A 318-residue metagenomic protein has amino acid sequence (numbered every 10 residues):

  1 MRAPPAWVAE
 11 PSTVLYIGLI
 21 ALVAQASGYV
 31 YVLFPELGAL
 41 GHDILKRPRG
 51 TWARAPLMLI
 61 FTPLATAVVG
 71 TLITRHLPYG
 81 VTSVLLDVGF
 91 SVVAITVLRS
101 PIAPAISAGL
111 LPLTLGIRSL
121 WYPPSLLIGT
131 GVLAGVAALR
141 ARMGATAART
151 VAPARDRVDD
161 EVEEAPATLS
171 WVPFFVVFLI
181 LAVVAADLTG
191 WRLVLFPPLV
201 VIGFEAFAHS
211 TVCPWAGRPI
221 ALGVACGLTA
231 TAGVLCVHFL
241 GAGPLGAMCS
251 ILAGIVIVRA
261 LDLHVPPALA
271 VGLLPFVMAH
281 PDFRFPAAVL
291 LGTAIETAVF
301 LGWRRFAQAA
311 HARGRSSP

Functional and structural regions predicted by a protein language model:
M1-V68, L72, H76-L85, L115-G227 (+7 more regions): Alpha-helical transmembrane segments and their membrane-interface boundaries that form or gate the permeation pathway
L33-L37, I102-A108, V265-V271: Transmembrane helix boundary and interhelical junction motifs in multipass membrane proteins
V81-R99, A108-S119: A generic, well-ordered mixed alpha/beta core segment in the N-terminal half of proteins
V93-V97, P101, I251-H264: Hydrophobic alpha-helical membrane segments
